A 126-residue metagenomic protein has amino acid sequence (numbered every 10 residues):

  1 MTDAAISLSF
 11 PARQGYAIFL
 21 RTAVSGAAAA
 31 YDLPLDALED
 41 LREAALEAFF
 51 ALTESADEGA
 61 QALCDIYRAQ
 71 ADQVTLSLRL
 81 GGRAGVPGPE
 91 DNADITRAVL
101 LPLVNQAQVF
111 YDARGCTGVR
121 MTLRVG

Functional and structural regions predicted by a protein language model:
M1-E43: Bergerat-fold GHKL ATPase/HATPase_c domain
M1-S7, A51-G126: Conserved beta-strand-loop-beta-strand hairpin that lines the nucleotide-binding pocket of ATP/GTP-utilizing enzymes
P34-G59: Conserved ATP-binding N-box helix of the HATPase_c
